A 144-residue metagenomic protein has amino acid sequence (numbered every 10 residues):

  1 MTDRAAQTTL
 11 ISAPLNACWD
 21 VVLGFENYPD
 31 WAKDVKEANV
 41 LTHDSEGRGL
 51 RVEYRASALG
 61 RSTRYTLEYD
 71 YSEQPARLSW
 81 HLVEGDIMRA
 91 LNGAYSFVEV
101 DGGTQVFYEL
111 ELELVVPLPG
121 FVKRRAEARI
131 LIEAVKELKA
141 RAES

Functional and structural regions predicted by a protein language model:
M1-G47, E133: Hydrophobic ligand-binding cavity/cleft-lining segments
A6, V106-F107: Hydrophobic residues on conserved beta-strands that form the core of alpha/beta folds
L15, A140-S144: Generic C-terminal helix-cap and adjacent flexible tail
V21, E137, R141: Short alpha-helical functional segments enriched in proximate histidine and acidic residues
P29-D30, T42-D44, R55-Q105, E111-E113 (+2 more regions): Hydrophobic-ligand binding "helix-grip"
L50-V52: Short, well-structured hydrophobic secondary-structure segments
E111-E133: A short acidic/glycine-rich loop-to-helix N-cap element
